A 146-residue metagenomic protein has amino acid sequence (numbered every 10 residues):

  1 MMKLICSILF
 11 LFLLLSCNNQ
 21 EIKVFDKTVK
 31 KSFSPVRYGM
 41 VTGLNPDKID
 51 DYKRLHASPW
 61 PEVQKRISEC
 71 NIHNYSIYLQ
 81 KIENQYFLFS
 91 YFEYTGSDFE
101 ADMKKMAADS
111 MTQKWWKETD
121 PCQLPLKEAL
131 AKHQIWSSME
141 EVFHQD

Functional and structural regions predicted by a protein language model:
M1-I5: Positively charged n-region of N-terminal signal peptides that target proteins for export
L13-S16: C-terminal motif of bacterial Sec signal peptides marking the signal peptidase cleavage site
E21-V29, Q80-K81, Q113-D146: Glycine-rich beta-strand-turn "strand-cap" elements at beta-sheet edges
K30-V36: Short, flexible turn/loop "capping" segments at secondary-structure junctions
R37-G43: Active-site-flanking beta-strand signature of metal-NTP-handling nucleotidyl enzymes and homologous cyclase-like
K48-H73: Short amphipathic alpha-helical segments
R66-H73, E93-W136: An amphipathic, aromatic/His-enriched active-site/gating alpha helix that lines ligand/cofactor pockets
E83-Y86: Short acidic/glycine-enriched loop/turn segments that link adjacent beta-strands
